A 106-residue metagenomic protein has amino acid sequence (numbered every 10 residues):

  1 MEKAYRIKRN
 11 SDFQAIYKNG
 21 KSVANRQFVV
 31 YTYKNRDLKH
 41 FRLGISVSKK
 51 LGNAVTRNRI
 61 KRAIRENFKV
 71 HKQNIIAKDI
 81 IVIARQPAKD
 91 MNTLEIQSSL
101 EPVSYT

Functional and structural regions predicted by a protein language model:
M1-Y105: Positively charged, solvent-exposed patches that mediate nucleic-acid binding
